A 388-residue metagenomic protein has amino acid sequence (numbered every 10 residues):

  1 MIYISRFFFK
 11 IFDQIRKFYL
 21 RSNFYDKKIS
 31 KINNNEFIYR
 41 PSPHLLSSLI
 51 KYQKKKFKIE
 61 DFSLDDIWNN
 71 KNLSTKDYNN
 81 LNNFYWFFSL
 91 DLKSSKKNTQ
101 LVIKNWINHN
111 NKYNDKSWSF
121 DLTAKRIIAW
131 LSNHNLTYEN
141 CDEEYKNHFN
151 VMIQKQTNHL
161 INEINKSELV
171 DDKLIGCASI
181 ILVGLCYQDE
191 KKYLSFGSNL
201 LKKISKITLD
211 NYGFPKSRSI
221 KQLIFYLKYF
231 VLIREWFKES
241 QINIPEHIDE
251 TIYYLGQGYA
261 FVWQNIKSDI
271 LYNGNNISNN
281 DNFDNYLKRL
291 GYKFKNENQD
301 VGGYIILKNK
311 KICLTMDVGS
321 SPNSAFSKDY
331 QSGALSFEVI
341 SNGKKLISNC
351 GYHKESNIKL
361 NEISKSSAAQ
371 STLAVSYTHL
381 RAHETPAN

Functional and structural regions predicted by a protein language model:
M1-E60: Extreme N-terminal leader/anchor segments
I50-K51, F57, I305, F337-V339 (+1 more regions): Short polybasic amphipathic segments
F62-W68, L73, M152: Glycine/alanine-rich phosphate-binding loops at beta-alpha junctions
T75-I252: Aromatic-lined, polymer-binding surfaces characteristic of secreted/periplasmic polysaccharide-degrading enzymes
N82, G176, G303, G333-L335 (+1 more regions): Residues that flank catalytic or metal-binding motifs in active/ligand-binding sites
D210, F214-Y352: Carbohydrate-active enzyme catalytic cores, enriched for enzymes that act on polyanionic acidic polysaccharides
Y352-Y377: Conserved active-site neighborhood of enzyme catalytic/cofactor-binding cores
T378-A387: Conserved small/polar residues in nucleotide/adenosyl-binding loops
